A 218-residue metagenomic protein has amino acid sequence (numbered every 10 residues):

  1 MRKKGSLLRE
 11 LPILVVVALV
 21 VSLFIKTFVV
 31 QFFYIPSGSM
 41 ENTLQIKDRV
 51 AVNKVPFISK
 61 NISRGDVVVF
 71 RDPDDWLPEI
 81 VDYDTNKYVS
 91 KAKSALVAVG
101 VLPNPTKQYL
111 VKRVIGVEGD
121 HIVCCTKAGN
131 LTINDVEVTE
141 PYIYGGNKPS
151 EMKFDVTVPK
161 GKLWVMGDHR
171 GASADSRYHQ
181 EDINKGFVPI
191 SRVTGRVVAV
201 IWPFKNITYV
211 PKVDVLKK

Functional and structural regions predicted by a protein language model:
M1-R2, L14: Short, positionally conserved secondary-structure boundary motifs
R2-L8, F24, F28, F33 (+2 more regions): Soluble "head" domains of membrane/secretory-pathway proteins
P12-F28: Hydrophobic membrane-insertion alpha-helices, especially the h-region of bacterial N-terminal signal peptides
